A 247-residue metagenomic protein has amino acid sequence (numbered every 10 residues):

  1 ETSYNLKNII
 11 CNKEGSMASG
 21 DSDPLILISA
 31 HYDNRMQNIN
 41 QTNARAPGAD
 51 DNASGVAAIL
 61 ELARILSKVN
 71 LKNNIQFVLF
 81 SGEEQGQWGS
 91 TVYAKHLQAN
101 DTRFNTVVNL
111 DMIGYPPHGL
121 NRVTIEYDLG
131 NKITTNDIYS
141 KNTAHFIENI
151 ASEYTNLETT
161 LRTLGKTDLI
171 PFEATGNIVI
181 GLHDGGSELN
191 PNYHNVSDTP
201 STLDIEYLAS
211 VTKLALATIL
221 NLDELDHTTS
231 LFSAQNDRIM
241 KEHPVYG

Functional and structural regions predicted by a protein language model:
E1, Q41-N52, I65, L79-F80 (+3 more regions): Second-shell loop/turn segments in exported
E1-G15: A non-catalytic alpha/beta surface segment that caps or lines the substrate-entry region of metallo-dependent hydrolase
C11, I28-S29, D33-N34, I39-G86 (+1 more regions): Alpha-helical metal-binding/catalytic segments enriched in His/Glu/Asp
K13-G15, S29-D33, L62-A63, V78-E83 (+5 more regions): Active-site-proximal beta-strand/loop segments in catalytic clefts of secreted hydrolases
S22, A46-A57, V69, E84-W88 (+4 more regions): Soluble non-cytosolic domains of exported or imported proteins
F80-T175, V179: Metal-dependent peptidase/peptidase-like ectodomains
I113-I133, T159-F232: Active-site-adjacent mobile loop/cap segments within catalytic or ligand-binding domains
T228-G247: Pro/Thr/Ser/Gly-rich low-complexity, intrinsically disordered linker/stalk tracts
